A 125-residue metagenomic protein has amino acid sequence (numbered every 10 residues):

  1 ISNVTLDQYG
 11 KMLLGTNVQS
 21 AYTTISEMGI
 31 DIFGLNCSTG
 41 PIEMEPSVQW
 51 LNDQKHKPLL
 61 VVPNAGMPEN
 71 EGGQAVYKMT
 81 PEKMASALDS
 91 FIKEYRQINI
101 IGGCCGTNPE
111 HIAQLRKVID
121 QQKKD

Functional and structural regions predicted by a protein language model:
I1-D125: Domain-level signal for soluble alpha/beta catalytic cores
